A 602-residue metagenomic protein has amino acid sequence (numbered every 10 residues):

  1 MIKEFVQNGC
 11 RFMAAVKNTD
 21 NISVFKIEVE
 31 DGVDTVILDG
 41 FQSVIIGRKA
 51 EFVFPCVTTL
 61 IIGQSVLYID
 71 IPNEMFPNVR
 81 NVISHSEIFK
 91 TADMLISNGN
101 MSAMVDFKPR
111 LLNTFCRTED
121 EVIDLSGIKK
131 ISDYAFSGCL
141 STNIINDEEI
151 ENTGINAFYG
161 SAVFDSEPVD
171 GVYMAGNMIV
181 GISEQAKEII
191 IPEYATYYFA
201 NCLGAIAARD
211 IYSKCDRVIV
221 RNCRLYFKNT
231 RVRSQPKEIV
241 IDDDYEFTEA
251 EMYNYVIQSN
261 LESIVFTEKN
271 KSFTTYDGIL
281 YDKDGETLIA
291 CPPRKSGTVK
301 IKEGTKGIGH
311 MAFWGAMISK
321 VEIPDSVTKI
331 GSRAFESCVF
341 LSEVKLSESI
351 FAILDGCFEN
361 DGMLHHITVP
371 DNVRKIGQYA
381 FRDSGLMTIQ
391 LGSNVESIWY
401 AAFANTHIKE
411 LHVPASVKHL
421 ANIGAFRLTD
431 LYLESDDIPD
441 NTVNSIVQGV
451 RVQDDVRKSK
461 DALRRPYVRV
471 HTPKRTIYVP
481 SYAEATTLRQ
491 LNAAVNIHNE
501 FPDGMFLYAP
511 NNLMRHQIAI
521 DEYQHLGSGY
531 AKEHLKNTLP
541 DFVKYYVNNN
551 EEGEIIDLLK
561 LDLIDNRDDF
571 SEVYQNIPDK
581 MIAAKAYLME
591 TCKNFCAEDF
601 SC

Functional and structural regions predicted by a protein language model:
M1-D70, E74-S132, S137-I155, G160-A175 (+12 more regions): Structural signature of tandem-repeat unit edges
Y523-H525, G529, L535, I555 (+1 more regions): Charged, low-complexity intrinsically disordered segments and flexible loops
Y546, N576-I577: Ankyrin-repeat helical register
E554-I556, A583-M589: Ankyrin repeat structural motif
N566-E572, C596-S601: Boundary/linker segments of alpha-helical solenoid repeat arrays
M581, M589-K593, F600-C602: Long, compositionally biased eukaryotic scaffolding/regulatory segments
